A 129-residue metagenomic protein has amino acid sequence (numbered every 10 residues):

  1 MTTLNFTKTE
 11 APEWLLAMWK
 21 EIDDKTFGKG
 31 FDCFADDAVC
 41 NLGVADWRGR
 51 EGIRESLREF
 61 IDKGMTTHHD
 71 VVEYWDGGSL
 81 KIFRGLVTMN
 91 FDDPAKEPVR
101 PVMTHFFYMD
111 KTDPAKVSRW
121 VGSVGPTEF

Functional and structural regions predicted by a protein language model:
M1-G28, D32-C33: Short, low-complexity N-terminal intrinsically disordered segments enriched in polar/charged residues
T2-N5, E10, A17, N41 (+1 more regions): A beta-strand edge to alpha-helix "cap/lid" segment located at domain peripheries
K29, E51-G52: An acidic, carboxylate-rich microenvironment
